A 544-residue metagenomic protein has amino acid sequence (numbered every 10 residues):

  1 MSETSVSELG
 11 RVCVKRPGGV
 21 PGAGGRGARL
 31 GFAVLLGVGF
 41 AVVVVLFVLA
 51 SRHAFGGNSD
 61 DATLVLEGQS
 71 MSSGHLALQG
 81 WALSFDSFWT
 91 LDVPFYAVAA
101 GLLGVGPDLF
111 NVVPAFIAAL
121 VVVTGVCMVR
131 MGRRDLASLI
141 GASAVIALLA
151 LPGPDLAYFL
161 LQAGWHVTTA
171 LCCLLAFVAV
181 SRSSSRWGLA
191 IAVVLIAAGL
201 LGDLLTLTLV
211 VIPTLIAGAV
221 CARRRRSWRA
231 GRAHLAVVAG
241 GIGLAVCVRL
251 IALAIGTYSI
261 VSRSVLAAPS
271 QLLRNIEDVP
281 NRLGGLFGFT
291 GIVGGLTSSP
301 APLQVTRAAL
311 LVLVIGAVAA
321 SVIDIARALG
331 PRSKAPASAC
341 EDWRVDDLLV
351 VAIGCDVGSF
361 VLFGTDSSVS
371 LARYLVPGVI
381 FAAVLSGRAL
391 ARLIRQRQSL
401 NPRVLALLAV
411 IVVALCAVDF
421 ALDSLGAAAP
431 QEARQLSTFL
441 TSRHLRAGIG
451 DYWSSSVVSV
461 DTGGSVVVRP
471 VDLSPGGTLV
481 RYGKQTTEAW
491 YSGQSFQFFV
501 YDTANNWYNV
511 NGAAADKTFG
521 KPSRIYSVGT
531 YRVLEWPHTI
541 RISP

Functional and structural regions predicted by a protein language model:
R29-V38, A239, A335-P336, L390-F420: Signature aromatic-anchored transmembrane alpha helix within multi-pass, membrane-resident enzymes that catalyze glycan
G37-F40, V112-L136, L175, A319: Transmembrane-helix motifs of polytopic, lipid-linked glycan transferases
T63-Q69, A82-V105, N281-T297: Short hydrophobic/aromatic helix or loop-helix immediately within or flanking a transmembrane segment in polytopic
F85, W89, R134-S181, S370-A382 (+1 more regions): Membrane-interface micro-motifs in multi-pass membrane enzymes
W165-C172, T208, Q304-G316, E341-R397: Hydrophobic/aromatic-rich transmembrane helices and adjacent perimembrane loops
G188-L204, V210: Membrane-interface alpha helices of multi-pass inner-membrane proteins
G218-R224, L303-A339: Hydrophobic, aromatic-rich transmembrane alpha-helices and their immediate juxtamembrane boundary segments
S442-L479: Short periplasmic/luminal acceptor-recognition loop of GT-C membrane glycosyltransferases, typified by
